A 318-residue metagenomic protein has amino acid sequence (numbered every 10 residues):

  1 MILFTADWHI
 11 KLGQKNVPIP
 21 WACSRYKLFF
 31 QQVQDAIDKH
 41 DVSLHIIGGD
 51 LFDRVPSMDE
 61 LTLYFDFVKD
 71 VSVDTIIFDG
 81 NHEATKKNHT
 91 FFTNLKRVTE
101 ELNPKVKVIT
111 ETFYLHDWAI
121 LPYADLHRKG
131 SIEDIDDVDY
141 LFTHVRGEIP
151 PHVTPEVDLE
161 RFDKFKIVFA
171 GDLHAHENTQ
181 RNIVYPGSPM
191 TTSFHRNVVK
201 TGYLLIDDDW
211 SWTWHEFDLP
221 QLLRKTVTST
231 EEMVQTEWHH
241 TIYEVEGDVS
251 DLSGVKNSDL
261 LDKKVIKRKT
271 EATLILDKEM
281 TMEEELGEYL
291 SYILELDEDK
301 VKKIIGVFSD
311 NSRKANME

Functional and structural regions predicted by a protein language model:
M1-L63, S131-D137: N-terminal active-site segment of His-dependent metallophosphoesterases
A6-I10, G49-F52, N81-E83, P122-A124 (+4 more regions): Active-site metal-binding loops of divalent metal-dependent hydrolases
Q14-N16, G48-F67, A84-N103, V153-L159 (+2 more regions): Metal-dependent catalytic neighborhoods of phosphoester/phosphodiester hydrolases
K39, D207-E318: Accessory, non-catalytic peripheral segments of nucleic-acid enzymes
V68-S72, D134-I135, L159-K166, T236: Short, conserved loop/helix-junction motifs that constitute active-site signature segments in enzyme catalytic cores
T75, K105-K107, D117-A119, D137-L141 (+5 more regions): Active-site regions of enzymes building and remodeling cell-envelope glycoconjugates
I76, E83-R161, P189: Conserved catalytic scaffold of divalent metal-dependent phosphoesterases
P151-T213: Conserved beta-sheet core of the metallophosphoesterase superfamily
